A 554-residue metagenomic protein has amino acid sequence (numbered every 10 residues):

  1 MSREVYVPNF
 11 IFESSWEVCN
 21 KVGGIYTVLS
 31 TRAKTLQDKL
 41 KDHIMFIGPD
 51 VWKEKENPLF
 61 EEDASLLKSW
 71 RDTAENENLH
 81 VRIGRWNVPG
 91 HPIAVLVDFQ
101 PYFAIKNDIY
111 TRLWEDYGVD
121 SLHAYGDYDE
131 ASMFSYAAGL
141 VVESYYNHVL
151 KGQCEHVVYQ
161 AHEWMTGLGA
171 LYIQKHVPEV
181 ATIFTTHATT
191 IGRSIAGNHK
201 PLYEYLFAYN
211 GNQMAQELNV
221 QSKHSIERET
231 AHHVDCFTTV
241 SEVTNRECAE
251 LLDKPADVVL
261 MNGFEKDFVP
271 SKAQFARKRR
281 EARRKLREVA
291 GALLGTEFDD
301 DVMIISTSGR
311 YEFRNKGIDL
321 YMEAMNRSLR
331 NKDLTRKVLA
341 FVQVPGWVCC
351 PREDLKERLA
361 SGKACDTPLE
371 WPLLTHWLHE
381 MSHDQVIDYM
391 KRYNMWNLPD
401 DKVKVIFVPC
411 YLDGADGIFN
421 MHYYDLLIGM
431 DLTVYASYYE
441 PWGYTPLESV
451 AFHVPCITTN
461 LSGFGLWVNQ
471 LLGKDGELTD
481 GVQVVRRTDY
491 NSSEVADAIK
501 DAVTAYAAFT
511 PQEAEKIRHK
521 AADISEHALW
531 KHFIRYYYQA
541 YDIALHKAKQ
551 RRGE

Functional and structural regions predicted by a protein language model:
M1-E554: Catalytic cores of nucleotide-sugar-dependent glycosyltransferases that transfer UDP/GDP/TDP-activated
